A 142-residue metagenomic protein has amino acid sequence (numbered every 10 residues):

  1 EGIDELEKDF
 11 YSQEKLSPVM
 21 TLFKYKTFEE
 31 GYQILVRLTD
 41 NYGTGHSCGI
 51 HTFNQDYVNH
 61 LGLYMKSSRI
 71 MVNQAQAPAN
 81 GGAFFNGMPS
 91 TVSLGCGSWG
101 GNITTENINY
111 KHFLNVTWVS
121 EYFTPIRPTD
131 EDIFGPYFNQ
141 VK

Functional and structural regions predicted by a protein language model:
E1-K142: Conserved C-terminal structural/oligomerization subdomain of aldehyde/semialdehyde dehydrogenase
